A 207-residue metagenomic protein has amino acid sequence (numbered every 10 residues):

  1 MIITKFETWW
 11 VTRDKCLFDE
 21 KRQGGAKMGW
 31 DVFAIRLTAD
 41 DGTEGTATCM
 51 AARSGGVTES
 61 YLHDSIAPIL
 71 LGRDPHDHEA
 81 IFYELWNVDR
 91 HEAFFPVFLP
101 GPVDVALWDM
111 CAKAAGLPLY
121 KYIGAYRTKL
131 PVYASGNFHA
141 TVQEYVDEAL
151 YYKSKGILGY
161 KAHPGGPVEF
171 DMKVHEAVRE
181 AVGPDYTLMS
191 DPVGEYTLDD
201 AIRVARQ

Functional and structural regions predicted by a protein language model:
M1, G101, K155: Structured loop/turn residues at beta-strand edges in well-structured enzyme cores
M1-T46, M50-A51: Structured beta-strand/loop patches that form or line metal/cofactor-binding pockets in enzymes
W30, V57, Y61, H76 (+8 more regions): Conserved active-site and cofactor/substrate-binding residues in soluble primary-metabolism enzymes
T38-A114: Metal- or metallocofactor-binding catalytic centers and their adjacent structured scaffolds across diverse enzyme
D104-H139: Glycine-rich, aromatic-flanked loop segments that form ligand/cofactor-binding clefts across common enzyme folds
A125-Q207: Metal-dependent enolase-superfamily TIM-barrel catalytic cores that perform enediolate-based chemistry
